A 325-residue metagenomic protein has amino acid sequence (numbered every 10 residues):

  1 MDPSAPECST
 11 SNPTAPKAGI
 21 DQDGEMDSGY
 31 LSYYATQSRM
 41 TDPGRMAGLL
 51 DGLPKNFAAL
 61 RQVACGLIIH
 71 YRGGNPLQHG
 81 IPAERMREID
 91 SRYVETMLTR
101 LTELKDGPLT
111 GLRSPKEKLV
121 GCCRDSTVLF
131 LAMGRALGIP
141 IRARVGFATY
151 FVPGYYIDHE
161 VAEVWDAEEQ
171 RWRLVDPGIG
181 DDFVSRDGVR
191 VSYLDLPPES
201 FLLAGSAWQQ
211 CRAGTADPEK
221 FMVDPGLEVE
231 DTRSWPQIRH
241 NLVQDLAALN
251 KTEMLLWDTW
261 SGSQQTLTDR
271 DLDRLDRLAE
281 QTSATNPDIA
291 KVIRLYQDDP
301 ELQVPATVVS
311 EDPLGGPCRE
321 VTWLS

Functional and structural regions predicted by a protein language model:
M1-S4, S11-T14, D298, Q303 (+1 more regions): Selective for proline/serine-rich intrinsically disordered segments in cytosolic/nuclear regulatory regions
D2-Q78, E95-T102: Linear, non-domain "peripheral" regions
D27-M40, R61-E84, T102, F147-E160 (+1 more regions): His-Asp-centered catalytic microenvironments across diverse enzyme cores, prominently the transglutaminase-like
P43-A47, I81, T110-R113, E117: A near-ubiquitous, low-amplitude feature marking generic local secondary-structure context
R87-E160: Active-site neighborhood of thiol-dependent amide/isopeptide-bond enzymes
L295-S325: Substrate/cofactor-recognition hotspot
